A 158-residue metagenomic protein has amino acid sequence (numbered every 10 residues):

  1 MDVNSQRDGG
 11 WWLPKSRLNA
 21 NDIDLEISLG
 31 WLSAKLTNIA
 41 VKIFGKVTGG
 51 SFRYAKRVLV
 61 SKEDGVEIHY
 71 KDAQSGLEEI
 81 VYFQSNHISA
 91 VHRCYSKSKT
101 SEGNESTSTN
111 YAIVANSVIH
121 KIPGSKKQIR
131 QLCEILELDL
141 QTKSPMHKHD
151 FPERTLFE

Functional and structural regions predicted by a protein language model:
M1-E63: Anionic N-terminal interaction surfaces
V3, N86-E158: Acidic, Ser/Thr- and proline-rich intrinsically disordered linker/docking segments of eukaryotic scaffolds
N4, G10, D24-S28, H69 (+4 more regions): Intrinsically disordered, low-complexity regions of eukaryotic proteins
S5, N19-N21, D64, S75-G76 (+2 more regions): Exposed, low-complexity/repetitive linear segments and helix-based recognition motifs, biased toward charged/polar
L13-K15, A34, G49, H69 (+3 more regions): Intrinsically disordered, low-complexity, compositionally biased regions/tails
S33-K35, E67-I68, Q74-L77, V118-P123: Short, surface-exposed beta-strand/loop "edge" segments at domain boundaries and coil↔beta transitions
S51-A55, V60-K99: Phosphoinositide-binding peripheral membrane targeting modules
